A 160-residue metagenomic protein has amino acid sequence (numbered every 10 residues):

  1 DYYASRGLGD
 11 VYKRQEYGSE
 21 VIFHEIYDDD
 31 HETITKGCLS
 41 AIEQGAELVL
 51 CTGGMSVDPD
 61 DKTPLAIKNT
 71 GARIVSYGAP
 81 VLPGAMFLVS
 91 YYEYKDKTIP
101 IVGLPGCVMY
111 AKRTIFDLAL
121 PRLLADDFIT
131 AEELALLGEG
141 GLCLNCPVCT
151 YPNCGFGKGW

Functional and structural regions predicted by a protein language model:
Y2-Y12: Single conserved hydrophobic/aromatic residue that forms the stacking wall/gate of nucleotide- or nucleobase-binding
E16-E20: Gly-rich Lys/Arg/Thr-decorated short loops/hinges at beta-loop-alpha junctions or inter-strand turns that position
I22-G157: Short glycine/threonine-rich loop/turn motifs
